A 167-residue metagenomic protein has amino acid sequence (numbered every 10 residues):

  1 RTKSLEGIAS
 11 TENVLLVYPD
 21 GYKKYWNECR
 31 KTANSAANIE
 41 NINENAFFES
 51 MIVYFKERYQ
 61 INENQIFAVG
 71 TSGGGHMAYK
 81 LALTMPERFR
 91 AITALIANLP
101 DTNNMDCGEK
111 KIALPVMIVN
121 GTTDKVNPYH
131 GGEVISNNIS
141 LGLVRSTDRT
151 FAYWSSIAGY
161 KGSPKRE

Functional and structural regions predicted by a protein language model:
R1-F67, M77-K80, T84: Serine-hydrolase catalytic machinery in alpha/beta-hydrolase-like enzymes
T2-I8, M85-E87, K110, E133-N137: Glycine-rich, phosphate-binding/catalytic loops in enzymes
E28-K31, D106, Y129-G132: Short aromatic-enriched loop/helix-cap "lid" or pocket-rim segments at secondary-structure transitions that line
E57-L114: Primarily recognizes the serine-hydrolase "nucleophile elbow" in alpha/beta-hydrolase and SGNH/GDSL folds
I118-N120: Short beta-strand/loop motif that positions the catalytic acidic residue of the alpha/beta-hydrolase fold
D124-N127: Acidic catalytic loop of the alpha/beta-hydrolase fold
Y129-L143: Short, flexible/disordered intra-domain loops and linkers
S140-E167: Acidic, glycine-rich loop-and-strand cores that form catalytic or ligand-binding grooves in diverse globular domains
